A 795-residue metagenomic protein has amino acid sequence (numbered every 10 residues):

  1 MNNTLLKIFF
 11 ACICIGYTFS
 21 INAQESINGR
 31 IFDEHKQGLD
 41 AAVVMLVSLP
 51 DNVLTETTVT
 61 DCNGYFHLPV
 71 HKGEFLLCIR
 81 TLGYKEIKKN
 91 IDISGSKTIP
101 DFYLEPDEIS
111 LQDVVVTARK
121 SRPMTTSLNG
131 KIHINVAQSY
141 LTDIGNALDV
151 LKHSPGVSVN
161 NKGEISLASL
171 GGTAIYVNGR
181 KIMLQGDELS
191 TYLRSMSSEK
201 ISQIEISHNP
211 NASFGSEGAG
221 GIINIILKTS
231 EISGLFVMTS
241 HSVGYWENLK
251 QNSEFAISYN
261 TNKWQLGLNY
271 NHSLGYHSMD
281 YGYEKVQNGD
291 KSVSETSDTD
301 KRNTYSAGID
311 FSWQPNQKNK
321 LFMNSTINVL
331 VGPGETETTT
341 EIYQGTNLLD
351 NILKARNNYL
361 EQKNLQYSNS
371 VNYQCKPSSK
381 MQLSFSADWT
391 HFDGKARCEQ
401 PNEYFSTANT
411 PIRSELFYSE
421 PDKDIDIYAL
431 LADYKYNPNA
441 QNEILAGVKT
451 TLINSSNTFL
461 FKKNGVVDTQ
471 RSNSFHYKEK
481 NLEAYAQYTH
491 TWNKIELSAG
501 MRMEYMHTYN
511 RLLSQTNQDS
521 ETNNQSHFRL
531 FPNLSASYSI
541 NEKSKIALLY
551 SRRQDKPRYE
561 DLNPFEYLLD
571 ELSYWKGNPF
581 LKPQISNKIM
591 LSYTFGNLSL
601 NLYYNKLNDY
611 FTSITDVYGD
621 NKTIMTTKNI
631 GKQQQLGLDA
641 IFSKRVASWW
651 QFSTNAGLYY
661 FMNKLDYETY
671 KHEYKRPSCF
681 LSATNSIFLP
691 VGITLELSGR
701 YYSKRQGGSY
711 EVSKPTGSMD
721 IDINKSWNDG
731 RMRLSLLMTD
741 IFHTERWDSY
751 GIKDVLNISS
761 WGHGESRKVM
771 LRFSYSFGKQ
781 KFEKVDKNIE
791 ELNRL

Functional and structural regions predicted by a protein language model:
V43-V47, R80-L82, I99-Y140, N160-K162 (+2 more regions): Short, acidic, small-residue-rich periplasmic hinge/interaction motif at the N-terminus of Gram-negative outer-membrane
L49-Y65: Short, acidic Ser/Thr/Gly-rich low-complexity loop/linker segments typical of extracellular and cell-surface proteins
T98-Y103, R122, A147-V150, I165 (+4 more regions): N-terminal periplasmic accessory domains that precede and gate Gram-negative outer-membrane beta-barrel machines
A147, H153, R180-H208: Short acidic/polar hinge/loop motifs at secondary-structure boundaries that mediate gating or recognition
I201, S216-I223, E231-Y281, R302-Y305: Outer-membrane beta-barrel translocator/receptor signature
S306-L330, N358-L513, S539, K543 (+3 more regions): Face-selective signature of the C-terminal outer-membrane beta-barrel domain
I427-L431, S472-N473, N481, K582 (+3 more regions): Outer membrane beta-barrel strand-and-loop segments of large Gram-negative receptors, especially TonB-dependent
H507-L512, E542-K588, L602-I624, F742-D754: Surface-exposed extracellular loop regions of Gram-negative outer-membrane beta-barrel proteins, predominantly
